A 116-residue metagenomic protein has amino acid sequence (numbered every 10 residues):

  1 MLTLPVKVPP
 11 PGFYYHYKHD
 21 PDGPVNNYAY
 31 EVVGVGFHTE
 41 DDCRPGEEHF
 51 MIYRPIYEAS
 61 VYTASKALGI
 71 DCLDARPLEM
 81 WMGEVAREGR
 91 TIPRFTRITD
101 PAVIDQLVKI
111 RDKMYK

Functional and structural regions predicted by a protein language model:
T3-P24: Short coil-to-beta transition motif at edge beta-strands of beta-rich domains
V6, P24, R44-P45, A67-L68 (+1 more regions): A generic structural signal for short, solvent-exposed coil/turn residues that cap or connect secondary-structure
P10, Y28, H49, T91: Residues that flank catalytic or metal-binding motifs in active/ligand-binding sites
Y14, Y53-Y57, F95: Short beta-strand element of the conserved SAM-dependent methyltransferase core
D22-T39: Short beta-strand-centered aromatic/proline hotspots
V35-D74, L78: Basic/aromatic-rich interaction segments and small domains that mediate binding to polyanionic partners
Y62-K116: Intrinsically disordered, low-complexity, charged/polar segments
